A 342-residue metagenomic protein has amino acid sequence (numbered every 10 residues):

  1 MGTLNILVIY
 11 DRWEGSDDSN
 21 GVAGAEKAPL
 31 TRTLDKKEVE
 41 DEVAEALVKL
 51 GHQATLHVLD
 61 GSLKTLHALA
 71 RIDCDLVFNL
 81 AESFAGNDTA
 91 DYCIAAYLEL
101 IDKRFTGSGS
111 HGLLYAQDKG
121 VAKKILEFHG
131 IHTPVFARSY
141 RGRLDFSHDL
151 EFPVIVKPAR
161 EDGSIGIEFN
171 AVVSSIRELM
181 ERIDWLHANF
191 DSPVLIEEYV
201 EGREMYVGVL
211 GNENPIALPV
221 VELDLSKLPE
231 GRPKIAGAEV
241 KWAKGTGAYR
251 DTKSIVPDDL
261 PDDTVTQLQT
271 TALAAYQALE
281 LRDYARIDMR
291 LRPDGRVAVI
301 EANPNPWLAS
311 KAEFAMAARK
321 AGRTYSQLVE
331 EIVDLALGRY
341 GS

Functional and structural regions predicted by a protein language model:
M1-T106, H111, Y115, V121 (+3 more regions): ATP-binding N-terminal substructure of ATP-dependent carboxylate-amine bond-forming enzymes
G2-Y10, L69-D73, L113-L195, E201-R203 (+1 more regions): Active-site nucleotide/adenylate-binding loops and adjacent lid/helix of ATP-dependent enzymes
W13-E14, N214, P304: Short, glycine/serine-rich, charged loops/turns that create anion-binding and catalytic segments at active sites
G15-N20, D162-I165, G245-A248, K311: Short acidic/His/Gly/Ser-rich catalytic and metal-binding motifs that mark active-site loops of diverse hydrolases
A54, R104-F105, T133, V154 (+1 more regions): Hydrophobic beta-strand scaffold residues
I125-G130, D259-S342: ATP-dependent carboxylate activation and anion-phosphoryl transfer catalytic cores that bind Mg-ATP to form
I176-D263, Q267-T270, P293-A298: Phosphate-binding site of ATP-dependent enzymes
